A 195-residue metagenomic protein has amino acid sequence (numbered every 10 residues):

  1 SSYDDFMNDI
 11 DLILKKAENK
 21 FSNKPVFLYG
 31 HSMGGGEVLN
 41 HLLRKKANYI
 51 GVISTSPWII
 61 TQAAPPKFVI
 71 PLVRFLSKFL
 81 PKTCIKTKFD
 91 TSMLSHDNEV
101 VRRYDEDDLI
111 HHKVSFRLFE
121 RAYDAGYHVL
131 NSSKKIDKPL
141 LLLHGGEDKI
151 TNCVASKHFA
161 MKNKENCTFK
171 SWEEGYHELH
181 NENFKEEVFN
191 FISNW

Functional and structural regions predicted by a protein language model:
S1-E18: Alpha/beta-hydrolase active-site loop
F21-S32: Alpha/beta-hydrolase fold nucleophile elbow
M33-S115: Alpha/beta-hydrolase-fold enzymes
V114-S132: Active-site nucleophile elbow and catalytic-triad environment of alpha/beta-hydrolase enzymes
I136, L142-H144, D148: Short beta-strand/loop motif that positions the catalytic acidic residue of the alpha/beta-hydrolase fold
K138, N152-M161: Short alpha-helix in the alpha/beta-hydrolase fold that links the catalytic acid
N166-T168, E173-W195: Catalytic active-site module of serine/aspartate enzymes centered on a nucleophile-bearing elbow/loop
